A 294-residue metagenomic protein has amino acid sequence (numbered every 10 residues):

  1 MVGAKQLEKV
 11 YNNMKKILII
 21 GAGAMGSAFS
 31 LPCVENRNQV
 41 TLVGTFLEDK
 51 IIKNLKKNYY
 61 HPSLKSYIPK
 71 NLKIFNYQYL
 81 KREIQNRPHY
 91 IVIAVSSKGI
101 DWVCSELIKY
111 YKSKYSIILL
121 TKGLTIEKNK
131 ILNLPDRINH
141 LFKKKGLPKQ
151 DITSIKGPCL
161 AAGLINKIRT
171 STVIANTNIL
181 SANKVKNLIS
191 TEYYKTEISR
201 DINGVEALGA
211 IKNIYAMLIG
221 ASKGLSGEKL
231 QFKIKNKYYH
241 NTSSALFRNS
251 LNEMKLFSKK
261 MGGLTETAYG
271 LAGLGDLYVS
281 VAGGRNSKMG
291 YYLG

Functional and structural regions predicted by a protein language model:
M1-N13: N-terminal amphipathic/basic-hydrophobic helices that include classical n-h-c signal peptides and signal-anchor
Y11-I68, L72-Y79, N86, E127: NAD(P)+-binding Rossmann beta1-loop-alpha1 motif at the extreme N-terminus of oxidoreductases
I19, L42, I117-L119, S154 (+1 more regions): Structural beta-sheet core signal
A22, G26, E48, I100 (+9 more regions): Generic structural signal for well-ordered, non-membrane alpha-helical segments in soluble metabolic enzymes
N71-I168, V185: Rossmann-like NAD(P)(H) cofactor-binding subdomain of soluble oxidoreductases
Y110, K144-D151, R169-E266: Internal alpha-helical scaffold of NAD(P)-dependent oxidoreductase catalytic cores
G262-G294: C-terminal substrate-binding/catalytic lobe of Rossmann-fold NAD(P)-dependent oxidoreductases
